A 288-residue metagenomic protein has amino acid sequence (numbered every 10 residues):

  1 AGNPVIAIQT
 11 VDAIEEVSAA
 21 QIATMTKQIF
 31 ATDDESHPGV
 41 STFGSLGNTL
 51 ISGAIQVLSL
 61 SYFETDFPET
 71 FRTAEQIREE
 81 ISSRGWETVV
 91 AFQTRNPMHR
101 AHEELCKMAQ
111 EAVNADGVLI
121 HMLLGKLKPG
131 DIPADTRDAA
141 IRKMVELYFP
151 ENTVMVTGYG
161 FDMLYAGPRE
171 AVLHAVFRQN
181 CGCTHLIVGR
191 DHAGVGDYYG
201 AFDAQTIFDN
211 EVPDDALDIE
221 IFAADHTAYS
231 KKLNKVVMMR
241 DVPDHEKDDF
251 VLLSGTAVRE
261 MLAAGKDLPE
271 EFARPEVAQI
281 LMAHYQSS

Functional and structural regions predicted by a protein language model:
A1-S288: Active-site cores that bind ATP or allylic diphosphates and position pyrophosphate for catalysis
